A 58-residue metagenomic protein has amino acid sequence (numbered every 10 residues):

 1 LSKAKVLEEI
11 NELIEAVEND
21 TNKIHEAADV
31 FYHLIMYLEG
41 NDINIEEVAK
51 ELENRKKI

Functional and structural regions predicted by a protein language model:
L1-A27, F31-I58: Flexible "arm" and connector segments at domain edges
